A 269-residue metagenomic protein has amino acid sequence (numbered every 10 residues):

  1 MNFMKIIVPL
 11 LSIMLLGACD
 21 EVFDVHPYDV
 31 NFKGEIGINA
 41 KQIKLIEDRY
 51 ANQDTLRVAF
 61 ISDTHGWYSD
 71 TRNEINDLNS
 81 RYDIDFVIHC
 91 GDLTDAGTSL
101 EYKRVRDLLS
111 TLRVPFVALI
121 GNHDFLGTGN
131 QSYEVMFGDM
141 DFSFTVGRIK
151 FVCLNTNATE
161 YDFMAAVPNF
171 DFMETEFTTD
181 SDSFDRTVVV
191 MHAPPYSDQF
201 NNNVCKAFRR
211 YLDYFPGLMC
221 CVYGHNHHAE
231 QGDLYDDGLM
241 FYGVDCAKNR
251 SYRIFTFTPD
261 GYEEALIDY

Functional and structural regions predicted by a protein language model:
M1-C19: Sec-dependent bacterial lipoprotein signal peptides
C19-R104: N-terminal active-site segment of His-dependent metallophosphoesterases
V22-A40, K44-L45, I61, F144 (+1 more regions): Binuclear metal-dependent phosphoesterase catalytic core
D48-V58, S143-C153, D182, R186-V188 (+2 more regions): Beta-strand-turn-beta hairpins that frame and shape the catalytic cleft of phosphate-ester-processing enzymes
D54, W67-I75, C90, E101 (+4 more regions): Stable alpha-helical elements in mature extracytoplasmic
D63, G91-D92, G121-N122, H192 (+1 more regions): Active-site glycine-centered loops adjacent to acidic/histidine catalytic or metal-binding residues that shape
T71-V146: Core catalytic region of metal-dependent phosphoesterases/phosphodiesterases, especially metallo-beta-lactamase-like
N79-F86, K150, Y161-G238, E263: His/acidic metal-ligating clusters that form di-metal
